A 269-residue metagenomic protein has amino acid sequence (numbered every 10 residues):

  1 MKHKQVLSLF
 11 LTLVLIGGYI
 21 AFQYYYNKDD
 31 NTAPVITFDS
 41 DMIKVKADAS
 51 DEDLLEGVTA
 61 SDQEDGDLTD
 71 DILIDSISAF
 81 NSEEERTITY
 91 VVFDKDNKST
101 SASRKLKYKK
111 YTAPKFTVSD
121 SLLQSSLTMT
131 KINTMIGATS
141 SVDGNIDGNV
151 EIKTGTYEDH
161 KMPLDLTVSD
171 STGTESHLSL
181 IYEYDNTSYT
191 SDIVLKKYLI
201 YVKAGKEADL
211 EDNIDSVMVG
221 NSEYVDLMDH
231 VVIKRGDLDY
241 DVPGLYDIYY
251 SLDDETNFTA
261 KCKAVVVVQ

Functional and structural regions predicted by a protein language model:
M1-T12, D65-R104, S141-Y184, N221-Q269: Serine/threonine-rich, repeat-prone extracellular segments and beta-strand-based repeat modules of secreted/surface
M1-T37: Gram-positive cell-envelope targeting signals
I16-I20, Y26, D53-G57, R86-I88 (+5 more regions): Short amphipathic alpha-helical surface micro-motifs
Y19-Q23, K28, G57-T59, D75 (+2 more regions): Sparse, context-dependent recognition of short Cys/His-centered cofactor- or disulfide-binding micro-motifs
N27-D65, T112-N145, Y189-Y224: Solvent-exposed, low-complexity, repeat-rich "mucin-like" stalks and linkers
K28-D30, L106-Y111, E183-T187, V267-Q269: Flexible, low-complexity linkers/stalks enriched in Thr/Pro that connect modular domains
S50, I72-I74, R86, R104-L106 (+2 more regions): General "foldedness" signal
